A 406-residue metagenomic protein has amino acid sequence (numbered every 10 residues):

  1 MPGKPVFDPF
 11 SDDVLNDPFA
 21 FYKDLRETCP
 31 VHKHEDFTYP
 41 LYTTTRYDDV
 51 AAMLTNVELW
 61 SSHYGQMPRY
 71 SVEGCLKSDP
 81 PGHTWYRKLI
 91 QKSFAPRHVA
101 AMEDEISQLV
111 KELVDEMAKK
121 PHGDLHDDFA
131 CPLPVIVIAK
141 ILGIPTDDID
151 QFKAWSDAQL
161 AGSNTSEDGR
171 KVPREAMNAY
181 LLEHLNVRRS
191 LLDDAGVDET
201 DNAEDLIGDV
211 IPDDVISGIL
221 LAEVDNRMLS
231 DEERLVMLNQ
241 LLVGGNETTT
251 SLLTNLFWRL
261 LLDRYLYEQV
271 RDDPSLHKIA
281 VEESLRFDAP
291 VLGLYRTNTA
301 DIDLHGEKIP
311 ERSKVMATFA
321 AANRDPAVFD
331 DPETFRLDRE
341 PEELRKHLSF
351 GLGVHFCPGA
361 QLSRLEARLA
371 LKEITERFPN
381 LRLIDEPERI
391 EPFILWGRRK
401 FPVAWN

Functional and structural regions predicted by a protein language model:
M1-N406: Cytochrome P450
